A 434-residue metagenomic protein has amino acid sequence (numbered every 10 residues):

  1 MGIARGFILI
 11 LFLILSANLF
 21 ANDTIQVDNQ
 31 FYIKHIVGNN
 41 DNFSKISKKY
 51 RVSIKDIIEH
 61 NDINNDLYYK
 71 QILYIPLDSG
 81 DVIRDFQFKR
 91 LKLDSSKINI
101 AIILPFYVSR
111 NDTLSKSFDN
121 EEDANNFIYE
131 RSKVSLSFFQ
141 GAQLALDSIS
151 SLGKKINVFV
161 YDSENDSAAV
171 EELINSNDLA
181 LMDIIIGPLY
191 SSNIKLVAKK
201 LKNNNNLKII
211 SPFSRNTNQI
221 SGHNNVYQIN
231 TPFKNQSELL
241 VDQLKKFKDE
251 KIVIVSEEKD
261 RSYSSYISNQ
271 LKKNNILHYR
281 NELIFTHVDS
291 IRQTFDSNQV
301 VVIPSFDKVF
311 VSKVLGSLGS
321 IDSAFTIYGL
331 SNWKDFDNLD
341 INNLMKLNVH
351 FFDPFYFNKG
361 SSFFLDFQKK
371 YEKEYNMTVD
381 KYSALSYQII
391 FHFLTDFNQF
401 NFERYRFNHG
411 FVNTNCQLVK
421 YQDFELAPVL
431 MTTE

Functional and structural regions predicted by a protein language model:
M1-V27, F402, K420-E434: Bacterial Sec-dependent N-terminal signal peptides
A21-S53: Primarily a LysM-type cell-wall glycan-binding module
S109-K133: A solvent-exposed, charged loop/short amphipathic helix patch at secondary-structure junctions
S167-D183, D289-F295: Short, well-structured alpha-helical segments in soluble
A180-Y190, I209-P212, K251-E257, D296-V314 (+2 more regions): Periplasmic-binding protein-like
I186-P188, N193-D249, V253-S256, D260-S262 (+1 more regions): Extracytoplasmic ligand/sensor domains, especially the bilobed periplasmic-binding protein
L315-L385: Extracellular/periplasmic periplasmic-binding protein-like sensory domains
N376-M431: Segments of small-molecule ligand-sensing domains
